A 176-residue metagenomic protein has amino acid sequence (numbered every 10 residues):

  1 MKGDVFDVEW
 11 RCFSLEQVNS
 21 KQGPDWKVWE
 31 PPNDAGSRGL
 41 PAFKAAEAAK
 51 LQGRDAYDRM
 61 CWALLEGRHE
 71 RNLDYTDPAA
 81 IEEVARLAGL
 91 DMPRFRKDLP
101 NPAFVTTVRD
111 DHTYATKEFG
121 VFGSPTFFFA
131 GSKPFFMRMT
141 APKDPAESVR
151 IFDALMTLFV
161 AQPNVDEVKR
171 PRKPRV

Functional and structural regions predicted by a protein language model:
M1-A79, T140, A154-L158, Q162 (+1 more regions): Structural alpha/beta surface segment adjacent to cysteine/selenocysteine redox centers across thiol/disulfide enzymes
M1-K2, R71, Y75-V176: C-terminal cap of thioredoxin/glutaredoxin-like
